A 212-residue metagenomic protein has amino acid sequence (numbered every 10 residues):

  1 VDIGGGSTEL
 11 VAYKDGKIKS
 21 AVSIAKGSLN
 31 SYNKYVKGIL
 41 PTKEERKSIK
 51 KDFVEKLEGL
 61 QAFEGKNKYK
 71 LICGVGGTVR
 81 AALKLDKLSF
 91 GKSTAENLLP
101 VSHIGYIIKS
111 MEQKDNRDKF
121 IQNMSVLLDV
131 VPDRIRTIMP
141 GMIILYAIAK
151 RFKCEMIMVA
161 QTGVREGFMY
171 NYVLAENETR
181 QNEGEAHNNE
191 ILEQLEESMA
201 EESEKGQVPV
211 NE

Functional and structural regions predicted by a protein language model:
V1-D2, I72: Short glycine-aspartate micro-motif
I3-E9: Short glycine/serine/threonine-rich phosphate/pyrophosphate-binding segments that cradle anionic phosphate groups
A12-E212: Helical "lid/coupling" subdomains associated with nucleotide-phosphate turnover
